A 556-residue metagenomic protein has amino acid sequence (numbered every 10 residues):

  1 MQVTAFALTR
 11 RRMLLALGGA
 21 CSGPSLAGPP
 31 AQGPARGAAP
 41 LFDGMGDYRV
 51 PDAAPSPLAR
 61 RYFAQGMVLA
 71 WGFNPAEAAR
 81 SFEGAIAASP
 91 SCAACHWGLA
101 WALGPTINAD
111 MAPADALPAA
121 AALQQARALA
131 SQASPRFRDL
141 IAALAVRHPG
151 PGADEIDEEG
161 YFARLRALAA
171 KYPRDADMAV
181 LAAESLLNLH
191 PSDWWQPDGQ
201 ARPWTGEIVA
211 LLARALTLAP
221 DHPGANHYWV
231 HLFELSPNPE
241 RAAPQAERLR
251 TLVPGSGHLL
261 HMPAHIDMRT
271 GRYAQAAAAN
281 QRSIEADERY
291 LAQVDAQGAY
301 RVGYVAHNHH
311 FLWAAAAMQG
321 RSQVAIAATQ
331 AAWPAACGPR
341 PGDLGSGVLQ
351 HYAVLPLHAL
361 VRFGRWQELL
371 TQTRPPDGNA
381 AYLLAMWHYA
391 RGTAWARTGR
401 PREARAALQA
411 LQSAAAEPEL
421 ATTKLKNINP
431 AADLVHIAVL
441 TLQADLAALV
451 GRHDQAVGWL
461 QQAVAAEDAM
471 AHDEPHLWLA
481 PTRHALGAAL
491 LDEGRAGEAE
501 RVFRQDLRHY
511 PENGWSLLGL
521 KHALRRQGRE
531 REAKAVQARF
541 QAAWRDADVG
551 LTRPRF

Functional and structural regions predicted by a protein language model:
Q2-L8, R12-G28: N-terminal export signals
L58, S91-C92, D175, H222-P223 (+6 more regions): Residue-level recognition of tetratricopeptide repeat
Y62, H96, L103, D139 (+12 more regions): TPR repeat positional signature
L69, L103, V146, L186 (+8 more regions): Residue at a conserved register position within TPR or TPR-like alpha-solenoid repeats
A87, A169-K171, L218, R248-G255 (+8 more regions): Solenoid-like repeat scaffolds
A100, G104, D115-A128, M268 (+5 more regions): TPR/TPR-like (Sel1-like) alpha-helical repeat modules
